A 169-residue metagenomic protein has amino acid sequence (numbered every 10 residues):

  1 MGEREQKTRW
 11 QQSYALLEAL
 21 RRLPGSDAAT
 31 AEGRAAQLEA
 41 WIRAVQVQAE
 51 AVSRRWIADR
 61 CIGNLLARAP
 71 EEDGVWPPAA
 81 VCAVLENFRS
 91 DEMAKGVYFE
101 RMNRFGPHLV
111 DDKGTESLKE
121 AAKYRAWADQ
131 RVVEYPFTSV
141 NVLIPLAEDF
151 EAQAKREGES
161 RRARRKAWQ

Functional and structural regions predicted by a protein language model:
M1-M102, A167: Non-catalytic all-alpha helical scaffold/repeat segments
F99-D111: Short, charged, low-complexity loops and linkers
P107, R165-W168: Short coil/linker segments at helix-helix boundaries
K113-W127: Short amphipathic alpha-helical heptad-repeat segments
Q130-R131, D149: Residue-level signature for tetratricopeptide repeat
R131-N141: Charged, low-complexity interaction regions
S139-D149: Short, charged, amphipathic alpha-helical segments
F150-R164: Amphipathic alpha-helical coiled-coil segments
